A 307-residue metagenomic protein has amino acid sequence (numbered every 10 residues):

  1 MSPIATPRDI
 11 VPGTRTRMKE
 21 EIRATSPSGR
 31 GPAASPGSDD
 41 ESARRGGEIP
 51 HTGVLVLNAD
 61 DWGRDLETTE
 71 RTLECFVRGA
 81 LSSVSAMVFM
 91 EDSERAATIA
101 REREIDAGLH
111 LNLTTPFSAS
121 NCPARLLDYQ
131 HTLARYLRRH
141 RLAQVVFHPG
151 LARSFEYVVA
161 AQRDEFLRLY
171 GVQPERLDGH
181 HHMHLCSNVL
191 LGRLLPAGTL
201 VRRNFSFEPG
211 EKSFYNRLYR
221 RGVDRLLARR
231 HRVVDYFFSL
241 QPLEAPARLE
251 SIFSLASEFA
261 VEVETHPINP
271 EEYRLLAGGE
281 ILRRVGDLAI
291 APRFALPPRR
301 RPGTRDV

Functional and structural regions predicted by a protein language model:
S2-G13: Extreme N-terminal basic, low-complexity initiation segments that serve as generic localization/processing leaders
P3, M18-V56, L66-R176, H184-V307: Terminal accessory/targeting
A59-G63: DG-centered beta-turn motif at the end of beta-strands
